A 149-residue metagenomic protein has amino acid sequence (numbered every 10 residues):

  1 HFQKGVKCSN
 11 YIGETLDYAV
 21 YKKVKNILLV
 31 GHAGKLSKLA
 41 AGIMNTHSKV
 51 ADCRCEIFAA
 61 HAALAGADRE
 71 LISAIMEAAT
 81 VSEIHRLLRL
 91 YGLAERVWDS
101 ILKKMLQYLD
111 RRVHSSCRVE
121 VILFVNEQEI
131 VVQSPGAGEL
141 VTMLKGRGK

Functional and structural regions predicted by a protein language model:
H1-D99, Q107, R112, S116 (+1 more regions): A structural signal for small-residue-enriched, beta-sheet-centric alpha/beta enzyme cores and oligomeric scaffold folds
L102-K149: Extended hydrophobic packing segments that form well-structured cores
